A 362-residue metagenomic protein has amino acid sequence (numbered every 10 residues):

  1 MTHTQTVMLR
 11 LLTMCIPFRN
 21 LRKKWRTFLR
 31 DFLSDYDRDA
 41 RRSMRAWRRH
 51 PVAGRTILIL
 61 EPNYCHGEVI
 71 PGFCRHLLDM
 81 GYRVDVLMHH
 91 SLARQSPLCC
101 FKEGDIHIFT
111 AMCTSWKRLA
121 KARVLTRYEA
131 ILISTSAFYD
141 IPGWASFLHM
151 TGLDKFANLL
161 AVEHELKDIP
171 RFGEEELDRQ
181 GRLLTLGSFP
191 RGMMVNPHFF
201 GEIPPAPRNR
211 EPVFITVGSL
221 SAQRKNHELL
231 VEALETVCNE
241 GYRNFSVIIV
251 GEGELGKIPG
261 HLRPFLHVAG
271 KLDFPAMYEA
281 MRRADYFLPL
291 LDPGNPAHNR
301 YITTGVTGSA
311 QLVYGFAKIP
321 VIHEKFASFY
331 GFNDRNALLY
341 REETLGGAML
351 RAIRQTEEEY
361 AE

Functional and structural regions predicted by a protein language model:
M1-T56, E61: Membrane-proximal basic amphipathic "stem/tether" segments
D35, D39, W47, I59-G72 (+2 more regions): A short, glycine/small-residue-rich beta-strand->loop->alpha-helix junction that serves as a flexible
S43-M44, L58, V69-D79, D85-G181: Extended catalytic core of nucleotide-activated donor transferases of GT-like folds
I70, F199-I203, R208-H261, H267-M277: Conserved catalytic-core segment of nucleotide-activated headgroup transferases in glycan assembly
S91-L92, E165-K167, G187-P205: Short beta-strand->alpha-helix junction loop in the catalytic core of nucleotide-activated group-transfer enzymes
D273-Y286, P296, G315: Short acidic alpha-helix that forms the nucleotide-activated donor recognition element in Leloir-type transferases
P289-Q311, G315, H323-G331: Nucleotide-sugar-dependent
A327-R354: Change "using UDP/GDP/dTDP sugars" to "using nucleotide sugars
